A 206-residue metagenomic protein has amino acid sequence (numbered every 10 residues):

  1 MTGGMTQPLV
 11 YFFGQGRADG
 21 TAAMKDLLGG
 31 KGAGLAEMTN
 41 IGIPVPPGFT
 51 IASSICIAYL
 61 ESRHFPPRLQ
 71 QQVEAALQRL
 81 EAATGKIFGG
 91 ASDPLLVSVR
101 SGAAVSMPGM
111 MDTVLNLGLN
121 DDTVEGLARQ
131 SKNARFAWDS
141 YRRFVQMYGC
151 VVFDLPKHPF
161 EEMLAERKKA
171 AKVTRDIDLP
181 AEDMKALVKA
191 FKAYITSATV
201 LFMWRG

Functional and structural regions predicted by a protein language model:
M1-G206: Nucleotide/phosphate-binding sheet-loop regions of phosphoryl- and nucleotidyl-transfer enzymes
